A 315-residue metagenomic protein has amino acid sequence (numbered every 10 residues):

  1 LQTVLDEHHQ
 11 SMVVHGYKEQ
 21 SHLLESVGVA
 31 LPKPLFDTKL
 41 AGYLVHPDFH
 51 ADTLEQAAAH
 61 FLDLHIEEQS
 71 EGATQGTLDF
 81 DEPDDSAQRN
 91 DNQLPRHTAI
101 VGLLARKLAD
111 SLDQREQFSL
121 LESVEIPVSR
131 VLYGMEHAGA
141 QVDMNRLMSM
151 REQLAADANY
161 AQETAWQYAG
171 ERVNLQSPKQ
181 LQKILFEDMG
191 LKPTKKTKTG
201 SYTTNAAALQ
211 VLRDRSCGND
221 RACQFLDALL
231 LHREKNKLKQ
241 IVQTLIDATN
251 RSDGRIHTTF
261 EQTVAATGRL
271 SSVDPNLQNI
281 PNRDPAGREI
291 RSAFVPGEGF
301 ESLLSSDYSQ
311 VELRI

Functional and structural regions predicted by a protein language model:
L1-L112, R151, Q310-L313: Conserved DEDDh/DEDDy metal-dependent 3′-5′ exonuclease domain
L1-T3, R291-P296: Short, flexible, solvent-exposed loop/turn segments with mixed acidic/basic and small polar residues
M12-V13, F49, T77-N90, L94-R288 (+2 more regions): Conserved "right-hand" nucleotidyltransferase catalytic core of DNA-directed polymerases
P34, S302-L304: Protein kinase-like catalytic core scaffold
